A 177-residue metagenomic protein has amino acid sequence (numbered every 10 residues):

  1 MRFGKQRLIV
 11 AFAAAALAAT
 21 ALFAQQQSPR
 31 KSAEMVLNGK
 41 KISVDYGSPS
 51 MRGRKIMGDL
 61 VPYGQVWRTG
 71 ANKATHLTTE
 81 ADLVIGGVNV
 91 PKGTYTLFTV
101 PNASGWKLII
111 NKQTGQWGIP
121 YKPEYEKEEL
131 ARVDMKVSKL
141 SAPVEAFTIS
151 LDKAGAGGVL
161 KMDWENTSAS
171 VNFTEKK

Functional and structural regions predicted by a protein language model:
M1-F12: Bacterial N-terminal signal peptides that target proteins for export
R2-F3, Q25-P91, T96-K177: Targeting-peptide/extracellular-domain and disordered-appendage signature
A15-A16: N-terminal leader-region detector that preferentially activates on the first domain or presequence of a protein
T20-A24: Sec/Tat signal peptide C-region and signal peptidase I cleavage site
